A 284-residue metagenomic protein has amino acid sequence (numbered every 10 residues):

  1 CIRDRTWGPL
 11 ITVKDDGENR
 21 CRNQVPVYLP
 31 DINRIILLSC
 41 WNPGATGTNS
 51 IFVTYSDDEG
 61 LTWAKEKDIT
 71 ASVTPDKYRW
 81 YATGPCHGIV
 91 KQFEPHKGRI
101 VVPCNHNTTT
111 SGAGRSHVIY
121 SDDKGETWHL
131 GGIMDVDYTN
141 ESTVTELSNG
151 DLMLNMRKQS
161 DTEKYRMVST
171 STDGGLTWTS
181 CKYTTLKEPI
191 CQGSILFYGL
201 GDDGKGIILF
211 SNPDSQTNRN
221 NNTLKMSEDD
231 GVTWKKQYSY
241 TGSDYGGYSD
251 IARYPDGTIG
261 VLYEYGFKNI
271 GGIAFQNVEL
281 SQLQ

Functional and structural regions predicted by a protein language model:
R3-Q284: Asp-box/BNR beta-propeller blade signature and adjacent active/binding-site loops in extracellular glycan-interacting
